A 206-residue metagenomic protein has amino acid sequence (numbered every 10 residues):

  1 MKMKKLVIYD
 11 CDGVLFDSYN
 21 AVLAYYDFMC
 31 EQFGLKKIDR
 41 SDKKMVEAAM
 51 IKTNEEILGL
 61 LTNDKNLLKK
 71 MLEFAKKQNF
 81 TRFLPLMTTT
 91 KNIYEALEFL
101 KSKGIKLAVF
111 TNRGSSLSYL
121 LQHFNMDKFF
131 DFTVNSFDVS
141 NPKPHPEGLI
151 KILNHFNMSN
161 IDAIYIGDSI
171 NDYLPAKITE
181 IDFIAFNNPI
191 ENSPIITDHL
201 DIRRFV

Functional and structural regions predicted by a protein language model:
M1-K5, E98-K101, G114, Y119-V206: Asp-based, Mg2+/Mn2+-dependent phosphohydrolase catalytic module
K2-Y94, F99, K103: N-terminal helical cap/lid subdomain that shapes the substrate entry/recognition surface in HAD-like hydrolases
K106: Short beta-strand/loop segments at the ligand-binding rim of alpha/beta enzyme cores
T111: Conserved phosphate-coupling serine/threonine residues in phosphotransfer and NTP-handling enzymes
